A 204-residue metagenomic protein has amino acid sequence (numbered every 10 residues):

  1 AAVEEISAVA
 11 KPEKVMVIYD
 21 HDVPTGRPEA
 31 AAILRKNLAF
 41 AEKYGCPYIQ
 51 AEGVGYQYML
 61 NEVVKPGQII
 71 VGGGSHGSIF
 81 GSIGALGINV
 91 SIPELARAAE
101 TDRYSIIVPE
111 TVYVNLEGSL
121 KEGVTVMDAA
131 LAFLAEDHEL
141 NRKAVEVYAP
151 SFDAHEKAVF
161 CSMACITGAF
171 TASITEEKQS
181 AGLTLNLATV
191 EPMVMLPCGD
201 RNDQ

Functional and structural regions predicted by a protein language model:
A1-A2, E29-F40, E52-G55, T125-A129 (+5 more regions): General structural feature for long, well-ordered alpha-helical segments within catalytic domains of soluble enzymes
A2-E94, E100: Long, structured ligand/cofactor-binding scaffold of large enzymes
E13-M16, C46-I49, Q68-I70, T111-Y113 (+4 more regions): Structural motif
D22-P24, V54-Y56, H76-G77, S119-K121 (+3 more regions): Short, glycine-/Ser/Thr-/acidic-enriched flexible segments
P28, F40, Y56-E62, T167-Q204: Accessory "access/gating" subregions that flank catalytic or transport cores
G73-E176: Mobile "lid/hinge" segments at catalytic clefts and subdomain interfaces of large enzymes
